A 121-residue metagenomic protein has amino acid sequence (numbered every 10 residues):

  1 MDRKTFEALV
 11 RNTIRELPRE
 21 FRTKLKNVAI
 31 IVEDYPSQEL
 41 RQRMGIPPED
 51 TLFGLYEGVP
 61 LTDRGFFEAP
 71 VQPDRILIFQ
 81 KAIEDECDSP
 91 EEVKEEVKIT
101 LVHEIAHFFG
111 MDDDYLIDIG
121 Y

Functional and structural regions predicted by a protein language model:
M1-E96, F108, Y115-I117: Active-site rim/adjacent substrate-binding subdomains
E96-E104: Short alpha-helical catalytic segment bearing the HExxH-like zincin motif of zinc-dependent metalloproteases
